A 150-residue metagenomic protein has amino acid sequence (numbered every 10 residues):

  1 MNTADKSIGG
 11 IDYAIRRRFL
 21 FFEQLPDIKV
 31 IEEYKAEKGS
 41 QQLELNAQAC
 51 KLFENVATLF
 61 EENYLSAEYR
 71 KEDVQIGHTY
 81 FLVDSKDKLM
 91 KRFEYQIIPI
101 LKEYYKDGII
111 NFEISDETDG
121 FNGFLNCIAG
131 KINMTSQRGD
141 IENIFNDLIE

Functional and structural regions predicted by a protein language model:
M1-E150: C-terminal regulatory/interaction module of P-loop NTP-utilizing enzymes
